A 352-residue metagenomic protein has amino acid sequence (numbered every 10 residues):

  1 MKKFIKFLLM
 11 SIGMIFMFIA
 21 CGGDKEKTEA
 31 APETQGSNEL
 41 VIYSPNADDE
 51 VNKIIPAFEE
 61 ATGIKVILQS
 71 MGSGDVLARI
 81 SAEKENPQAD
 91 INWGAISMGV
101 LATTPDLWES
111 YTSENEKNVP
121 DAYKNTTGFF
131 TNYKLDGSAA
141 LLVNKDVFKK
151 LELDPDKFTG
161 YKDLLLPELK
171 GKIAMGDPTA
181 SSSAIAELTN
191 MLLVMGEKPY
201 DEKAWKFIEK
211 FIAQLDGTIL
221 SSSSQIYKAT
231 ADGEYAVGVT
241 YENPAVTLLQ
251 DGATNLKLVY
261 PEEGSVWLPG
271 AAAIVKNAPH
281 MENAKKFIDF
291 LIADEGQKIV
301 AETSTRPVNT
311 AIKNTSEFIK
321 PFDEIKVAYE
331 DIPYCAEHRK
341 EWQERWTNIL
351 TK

Functional and structural regions predicted by a protein language model:
F18-A20: C-terminal motif of bacterial Sec signal peptides marking the signal peptidase cleavage site
G22-K25: Bacterial signal peptide processing site
A31-A102, W108: Early extracytoplasmic/lumenal segment of secretory-pathway proteins
V41-N52, Q88-A231: Extracytoplasmic ligand-binding site segments that recognize negatively charged/polar headgroups
M98-T103, A231, A236-N255: A ligand-binding cleft/hinge motif common to bilobed small-molecule-binding domains
D121, G137, F207-A213, I219 (+2 more regions): Periplasmic-binding protein-like
L142-V147, T189-L193, L268-H280, I299-V300: A bilobed periplasmic-binding-protein/Venus flytrap-type ligand-binding module shared by bacterial periplasmic
L169-G176, F290-N314: Periplasmic-binding protein-like
